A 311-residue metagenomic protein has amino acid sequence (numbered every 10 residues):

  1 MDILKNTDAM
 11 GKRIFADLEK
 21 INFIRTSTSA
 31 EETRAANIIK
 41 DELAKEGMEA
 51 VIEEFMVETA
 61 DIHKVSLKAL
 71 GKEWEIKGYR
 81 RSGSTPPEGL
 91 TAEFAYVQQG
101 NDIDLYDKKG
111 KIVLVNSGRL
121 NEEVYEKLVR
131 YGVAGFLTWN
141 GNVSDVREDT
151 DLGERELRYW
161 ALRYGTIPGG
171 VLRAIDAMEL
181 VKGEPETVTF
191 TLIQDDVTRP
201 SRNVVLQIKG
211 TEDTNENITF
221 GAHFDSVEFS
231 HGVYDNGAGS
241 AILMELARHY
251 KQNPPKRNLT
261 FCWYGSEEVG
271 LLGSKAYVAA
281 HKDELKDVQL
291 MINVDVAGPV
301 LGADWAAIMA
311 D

Functional and structural regions predicted by a protein language model:
D2-G11, A16-I112, E122-E123: Noncatalytic luminal/extracellular "stalk/propeptide" segments of secretory-pathway proteins
D8-A30, E42-G47, L105, I112-G118 (+4 more regions): Catalytic-core environment of secreted peptidases
E31-T33, A60-H63, N121-Y125, S144-T150 (+3 more regions): Extracytoplasmic/secreted cell-surface and envelope-processing proteins
K45, M56-E58, N101-D102, G118-N121 (+7 more regions): Solvent-exposed loop/turn segments at secondary-structure junctions within structured extracellular/periplasmic domains
L70-L105, R155-V233, E245-R248, Q252 (+2 more regions): Soluble metallo-hydrolase cores and metallopeptidase-like ectodomains found primarily in the secretory/periplasmic
P87, L120-N142: Flexible, low-hydrophobicity surface segments
D107, Y125-A134, Y277-L285, I308: Mature extracellular/periplasmic domains of secretome proteins
E228, Y264-D311: Metal-dependent peptidase/peptidase-like ectodomains
